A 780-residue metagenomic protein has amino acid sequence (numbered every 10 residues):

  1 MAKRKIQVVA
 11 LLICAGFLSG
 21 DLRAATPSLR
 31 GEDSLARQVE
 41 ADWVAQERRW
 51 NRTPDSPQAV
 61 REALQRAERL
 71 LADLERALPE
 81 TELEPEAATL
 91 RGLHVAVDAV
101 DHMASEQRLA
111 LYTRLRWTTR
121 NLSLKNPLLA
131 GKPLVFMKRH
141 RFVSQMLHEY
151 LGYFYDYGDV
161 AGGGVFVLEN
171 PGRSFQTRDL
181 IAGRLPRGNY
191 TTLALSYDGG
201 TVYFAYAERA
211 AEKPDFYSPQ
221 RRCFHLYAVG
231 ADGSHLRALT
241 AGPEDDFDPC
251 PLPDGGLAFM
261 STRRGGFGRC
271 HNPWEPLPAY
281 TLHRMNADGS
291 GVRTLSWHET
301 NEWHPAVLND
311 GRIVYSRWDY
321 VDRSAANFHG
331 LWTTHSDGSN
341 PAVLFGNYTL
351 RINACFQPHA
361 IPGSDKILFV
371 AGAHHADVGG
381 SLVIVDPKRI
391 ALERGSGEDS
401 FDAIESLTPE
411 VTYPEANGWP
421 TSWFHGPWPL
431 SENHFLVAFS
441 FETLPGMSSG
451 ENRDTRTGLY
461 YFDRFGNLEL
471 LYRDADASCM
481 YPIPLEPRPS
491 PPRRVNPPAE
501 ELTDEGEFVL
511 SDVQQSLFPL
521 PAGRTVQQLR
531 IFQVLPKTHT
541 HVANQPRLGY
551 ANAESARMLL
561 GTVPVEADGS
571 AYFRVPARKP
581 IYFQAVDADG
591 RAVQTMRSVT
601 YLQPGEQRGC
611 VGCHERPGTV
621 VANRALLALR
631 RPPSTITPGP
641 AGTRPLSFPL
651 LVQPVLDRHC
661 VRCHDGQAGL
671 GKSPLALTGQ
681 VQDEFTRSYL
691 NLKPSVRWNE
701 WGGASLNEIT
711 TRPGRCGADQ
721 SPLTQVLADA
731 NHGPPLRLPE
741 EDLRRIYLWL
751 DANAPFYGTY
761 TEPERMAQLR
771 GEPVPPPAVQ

Functional and structural regions predicted by a protein language model:
A24-Q58, E62-Q65, R69, L90-V95 (+10 more regions): Aromatic- and Gly/Pro-enriched helix-to-coil junctions and flexible linker segments
L78-D179: Long amphipathic alpha-helical scaffold segments
K132, F136-V160, A205-C223, F259-P278 (+4 more regions): Short, conserved, GDST-rich strand-edge loop motifs in beta-rich repeat architectures
L134, R187-Y197, P243-L257, E299-V314 (+4 more regions): Conserved beta-propeller blade repeats
G163-E169, Q220-G233, E275-G289, F328-S339 (+2 more regions): Beta-propeller blade signature
R173-G188, G230-E244, N286-T300, H335-A354 (+3 more regions): Multi-bladed beta-propeller domains
A210-P273, L277-R284, D288-W303: Asp-box/WD-like beta-propeller blade repeats and closely related beta-sheet repeat scaffolds
S316, Q357-F462: Loop/turn-rich, solvent-exposed surfaces of beta-rich toroidal or solenoidal domains
